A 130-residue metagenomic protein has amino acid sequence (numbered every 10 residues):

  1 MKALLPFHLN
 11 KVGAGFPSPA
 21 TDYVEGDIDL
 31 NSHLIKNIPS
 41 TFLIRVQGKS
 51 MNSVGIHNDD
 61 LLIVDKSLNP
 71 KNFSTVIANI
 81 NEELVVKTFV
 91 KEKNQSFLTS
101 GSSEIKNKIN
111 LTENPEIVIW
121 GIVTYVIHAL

Functional and structural regions predicted by a protein language model:
M1-N52, E83-L84, K91, Q95-F97 (+2 more regions): Short, positionally conserved secondary-structure boundary motifs
N58, N79-L84, I117-V118: Short coil-to-beta-strand transition motifs
D59-D60, S74: Structural motif
N72-V76, I109: Short beta-alpha junctions and helix-cap segments that line functional grooves
V85-N114: Aromatic- and Lys/Arg-enriched surface recognition patch
